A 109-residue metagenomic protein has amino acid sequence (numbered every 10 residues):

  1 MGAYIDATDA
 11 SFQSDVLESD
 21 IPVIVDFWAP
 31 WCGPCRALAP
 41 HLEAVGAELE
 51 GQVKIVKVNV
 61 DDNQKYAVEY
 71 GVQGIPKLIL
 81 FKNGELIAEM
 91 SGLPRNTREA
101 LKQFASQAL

Functional and structural regions predicted by a protein language model:
Y4-V23, Q64: A short beta-strand-turn-helix
I21-V23, Y70-I79: Structural micro-motif
D26-W31: Aromatic-flanked redox-active Cys/Sec active sites in thiol-based oxidoreductases, especially the WC-centered
C32-C35, L78: The canonical Cys-X-X-Cys-His
P34-L49: Typically the conserved alpha-helix immediately C-terminal to a functionally engaged Cys/Sec in thioredoxin-like
V60-A67: Structural microenvironment flanking redox-active thiols in thiol-disulfide oxidoreductases
G74, I79-L109: Non-catalytic, surface beta->alpha helical segment in thiol-disulfide oxidoreductase systems
